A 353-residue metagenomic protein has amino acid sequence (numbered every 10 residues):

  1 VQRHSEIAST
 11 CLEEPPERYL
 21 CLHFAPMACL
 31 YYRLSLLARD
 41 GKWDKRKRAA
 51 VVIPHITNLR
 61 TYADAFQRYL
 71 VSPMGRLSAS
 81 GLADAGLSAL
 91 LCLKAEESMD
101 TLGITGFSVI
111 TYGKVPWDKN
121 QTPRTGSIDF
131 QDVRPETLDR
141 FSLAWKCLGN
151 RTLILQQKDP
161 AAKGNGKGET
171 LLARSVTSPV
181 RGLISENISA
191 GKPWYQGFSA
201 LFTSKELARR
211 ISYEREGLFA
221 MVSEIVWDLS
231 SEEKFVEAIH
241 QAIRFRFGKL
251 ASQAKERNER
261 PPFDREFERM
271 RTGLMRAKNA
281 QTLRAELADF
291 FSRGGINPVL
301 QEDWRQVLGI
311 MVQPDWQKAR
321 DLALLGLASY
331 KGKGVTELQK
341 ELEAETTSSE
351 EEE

Functional and structural regions predicted by a protein language model:
Q2-R174: Domain-exit/linker segments immediately C-terminal to small folded modules
L102-E353: Long, contiguous all-alpha helical interaction modules
